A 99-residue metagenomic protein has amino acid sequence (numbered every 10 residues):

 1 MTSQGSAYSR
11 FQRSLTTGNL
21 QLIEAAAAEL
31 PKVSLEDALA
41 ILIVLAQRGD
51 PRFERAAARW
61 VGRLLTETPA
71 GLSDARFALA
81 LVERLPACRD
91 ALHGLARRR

Functional and structural regions predicted by a protein language model:
M1-R99: Long, low-complexity, acidic Ser/Pro- and Gly-enriched intrinsically disordered regions in large eukaryotic
